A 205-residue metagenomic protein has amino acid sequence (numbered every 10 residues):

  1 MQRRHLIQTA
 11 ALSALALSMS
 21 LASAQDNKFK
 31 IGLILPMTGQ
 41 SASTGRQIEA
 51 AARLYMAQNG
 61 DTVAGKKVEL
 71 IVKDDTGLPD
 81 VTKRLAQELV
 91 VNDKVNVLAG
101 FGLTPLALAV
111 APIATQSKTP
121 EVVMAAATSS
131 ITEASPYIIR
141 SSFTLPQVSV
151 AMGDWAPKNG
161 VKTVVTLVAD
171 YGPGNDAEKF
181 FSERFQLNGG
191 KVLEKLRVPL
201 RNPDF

Functional and structural regions predicted by a protein language model:
R3-I7: N-terminal export leaders
A10-S18: Bacterial N-terminal signal peptides
S20-A24: Sec/Tat signal peptide C-region and signal peptidase I cleavage site
N27-F29, K66-V68, K94, Y137 (+1 more regions): Envelope-exposed proteins and targeting segments
K28-S43, F101-G102, T163-L167: Short beta-strand segments enriched in small/hydrophobic residues
Q40-A50, G172-N175: Glycine- and acidic-residue-enriched helix-capping/strand-helix junction motifs
S43-I48, Q58, T62-T132, S141 (+1 more regions): Beta-alpha junction/loop-to-helix N-cap segments that form part of ligand/metal-binding clefts
R84, T128-S130, Y137-F205: Extracellular/periplasmic Venus flytrap/periplasmic-binding protein
